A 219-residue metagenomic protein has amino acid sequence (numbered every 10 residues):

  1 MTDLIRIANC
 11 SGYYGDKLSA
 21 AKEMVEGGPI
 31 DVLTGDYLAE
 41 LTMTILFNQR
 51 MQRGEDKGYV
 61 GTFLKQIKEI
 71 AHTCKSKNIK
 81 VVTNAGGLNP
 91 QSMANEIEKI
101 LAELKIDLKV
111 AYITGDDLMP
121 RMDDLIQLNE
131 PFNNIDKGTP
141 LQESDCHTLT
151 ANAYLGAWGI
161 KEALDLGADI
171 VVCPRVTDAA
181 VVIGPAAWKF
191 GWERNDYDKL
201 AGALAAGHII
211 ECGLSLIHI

Functional and structural regions predicted by a protein language model:
T2-L125, Q142-D145, L149-Y154, G159: Metallocofactor- and cofactor-centric catalytic cores in central/energy metabolism, strongly enriched
R50-G61, G184-D198: A short, gly/pro- and small-residue-rich
N84-L88, A168-P185: Conserved phosphate/anionic-ligand binding catalytic regions in large, soluble enzymes, centered on
M93-E98, T177-G191: Short Gly/Thr/Asp-enriched flexible loops that form oxyanion-binding sites at enzyme active sites
L128-K137: Alpha/beta enzyme core
N152-C173, A179: Internal active-site segments that recognize and position negatively charged phosphoryl groups and nucleotide moieties
F190-G213: Gly/Ser/Thr-rich active-site loops/lids in small-molecule metabolic enzymes that frequently grip phosphoryl groups
I217-I219: Conserved small/polar residues in nucleotide/adenosyl-binding loops
